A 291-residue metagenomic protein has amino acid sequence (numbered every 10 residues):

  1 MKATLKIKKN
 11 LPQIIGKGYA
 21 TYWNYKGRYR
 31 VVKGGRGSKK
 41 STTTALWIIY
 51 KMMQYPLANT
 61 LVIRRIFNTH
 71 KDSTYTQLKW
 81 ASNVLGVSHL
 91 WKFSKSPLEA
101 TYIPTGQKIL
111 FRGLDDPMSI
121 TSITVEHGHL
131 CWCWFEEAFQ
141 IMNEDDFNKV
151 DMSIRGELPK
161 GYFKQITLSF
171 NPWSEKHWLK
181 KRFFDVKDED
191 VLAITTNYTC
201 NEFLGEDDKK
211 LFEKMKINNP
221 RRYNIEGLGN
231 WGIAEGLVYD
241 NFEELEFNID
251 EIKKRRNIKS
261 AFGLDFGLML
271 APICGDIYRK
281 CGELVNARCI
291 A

Functional and structural regions predicted by a protein language model:
M1-Y29: Pre-P-loop entry segment of helicase/translocase ATPase cores
S41-P56: Walker A/P-loop NTP-binding motif
A58-H70, T196: Conserved RecA-like ASCE P-loop NTPase motor core of nucleic-acid helicases/translocases
T69-C131, W231: Inter-Walker segment of RecA-like/P-loop motor cores
E136-A138: Walker B catalytic acidic pair
Q140-K214: ASCE P-loop NTPase helicase motor core
N201-G267: ATPase catalytic-site recognition across NTP-hydrolyzing enzymes
R256, D276-A291: Nucleic-acid-processing active sites and adjacent nucleic-acid-binding tracks, predominantly divalent metal-dependent
